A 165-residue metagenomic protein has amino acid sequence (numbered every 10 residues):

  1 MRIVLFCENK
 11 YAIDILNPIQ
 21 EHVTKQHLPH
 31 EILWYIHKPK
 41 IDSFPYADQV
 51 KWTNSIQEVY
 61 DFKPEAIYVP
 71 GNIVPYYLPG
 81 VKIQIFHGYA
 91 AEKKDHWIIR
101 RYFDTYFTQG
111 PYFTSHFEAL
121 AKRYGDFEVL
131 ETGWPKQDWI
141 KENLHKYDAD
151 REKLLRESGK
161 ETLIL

Functional and structural regions predicted by a protein language model:
V4-D148, L154-L155: Active-site and donor-binding regions of nucleotide-sugar-utilizing enzymes
S158-L165: Conserved donor-binding/catalytic core segment of Leloir-type glycosyltransferases
